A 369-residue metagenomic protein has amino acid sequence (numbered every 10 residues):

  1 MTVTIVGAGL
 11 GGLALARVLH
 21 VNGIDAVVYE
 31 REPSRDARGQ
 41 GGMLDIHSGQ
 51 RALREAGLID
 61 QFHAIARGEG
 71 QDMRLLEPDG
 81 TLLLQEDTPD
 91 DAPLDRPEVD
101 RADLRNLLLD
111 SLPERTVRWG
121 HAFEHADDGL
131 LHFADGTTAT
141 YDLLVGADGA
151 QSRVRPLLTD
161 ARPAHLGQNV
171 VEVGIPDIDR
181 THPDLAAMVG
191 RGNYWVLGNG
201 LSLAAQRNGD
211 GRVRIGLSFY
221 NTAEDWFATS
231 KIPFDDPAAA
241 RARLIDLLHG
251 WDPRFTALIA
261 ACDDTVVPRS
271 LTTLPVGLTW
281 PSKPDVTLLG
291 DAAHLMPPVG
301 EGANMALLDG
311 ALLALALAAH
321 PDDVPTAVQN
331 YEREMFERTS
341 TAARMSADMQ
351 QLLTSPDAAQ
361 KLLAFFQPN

Functional and structural regions predicted by a protein language model:
T2-V3, V18-H20, D45-I178, E224-W226 (+1 more regions): Conserved N-terminal helical subregion
I5-P33, V145-G146, V171, A242-L244 (+2 more regions): Conserved mid-domain beta->alpha element of the FAD-binding
R35-G39, P93-L94, E224-F227, P298: A short acidic, helix-capping loop that chelates divalent metal ions and anchors anionic groups
D60, D177-L185, E224, R254 (+1 more regions): Short helix-loop capping/hinge motifs at secondary-structure junctions, enriched in acidic/polar residues
P78-G80, D128, N208-G211, D322: Short strand-connecting beta-turns/loops that link adjacent beta-strands
V173-R207: Flavin-dependent oxidoreductases
A187, G198-L201, R207-V213, F219-V299: FAD/FMN-dependent oxidoreductases across multiple families
M349-N369: C-terminal domain-closing interface element
